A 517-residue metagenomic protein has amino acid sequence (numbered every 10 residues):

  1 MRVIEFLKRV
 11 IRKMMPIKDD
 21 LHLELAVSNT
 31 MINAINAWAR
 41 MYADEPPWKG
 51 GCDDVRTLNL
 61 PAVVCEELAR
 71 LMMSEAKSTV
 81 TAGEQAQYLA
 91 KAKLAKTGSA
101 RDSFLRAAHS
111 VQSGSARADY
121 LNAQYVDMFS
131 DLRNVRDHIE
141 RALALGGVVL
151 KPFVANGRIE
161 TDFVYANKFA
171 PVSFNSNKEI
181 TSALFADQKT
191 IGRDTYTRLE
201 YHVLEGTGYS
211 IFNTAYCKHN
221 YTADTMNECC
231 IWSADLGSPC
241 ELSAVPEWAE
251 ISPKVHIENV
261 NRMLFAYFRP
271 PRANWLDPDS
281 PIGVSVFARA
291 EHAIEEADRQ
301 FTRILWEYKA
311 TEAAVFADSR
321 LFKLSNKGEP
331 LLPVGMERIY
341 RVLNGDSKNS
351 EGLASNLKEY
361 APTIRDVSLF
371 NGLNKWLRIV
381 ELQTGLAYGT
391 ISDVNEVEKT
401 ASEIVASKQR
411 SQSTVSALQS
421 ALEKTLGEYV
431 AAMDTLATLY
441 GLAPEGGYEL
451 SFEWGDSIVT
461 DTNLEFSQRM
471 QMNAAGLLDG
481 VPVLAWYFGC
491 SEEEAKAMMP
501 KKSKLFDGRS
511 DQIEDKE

Functional and structural regions predicted by a protein language model:
M1-A183, Q188-G192, E514-E517: Extended, helix-rich architectural segments
R2-R9, L331-P362, L369-T384, Y388-S392 (+1 more regions): C-terminal anchoring/interaction modules
L7, I35, V64, L68-M72 (+14 more regions): Extended hydrophobic/Leu-rich segments
L71, Q124-M128, H138-A142, A290-E307 (+5 more regions): Residues that form generic nucleotide/phosphate-binding pockets
R117, D127, D131-V135, A142 (+6 more regions): Short amphipathic alpha-helical segments
L132-E140, G147, K151-P152, N156-R158 (+8 more regions): Intrinsically disordered, low-complexity boundary segments flanking structured domains
L143-A144, V149-V284: Extended, regular secondary-structure scaffolds
C240-A406, R410, F452, S457-D461: Extended, charged amphipathic alpha-helical segments
